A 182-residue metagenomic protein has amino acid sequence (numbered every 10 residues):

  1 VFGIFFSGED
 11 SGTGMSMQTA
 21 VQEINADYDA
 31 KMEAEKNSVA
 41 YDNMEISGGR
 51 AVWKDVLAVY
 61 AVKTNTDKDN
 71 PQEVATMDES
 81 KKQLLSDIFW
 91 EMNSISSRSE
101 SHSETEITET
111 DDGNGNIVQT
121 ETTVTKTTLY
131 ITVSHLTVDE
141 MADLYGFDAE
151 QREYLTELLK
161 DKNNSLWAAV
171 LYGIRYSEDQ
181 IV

Functional and structural regions predicted by a protein language model:
V1-I181: Membrane-proximal envelope biogenesis segments
